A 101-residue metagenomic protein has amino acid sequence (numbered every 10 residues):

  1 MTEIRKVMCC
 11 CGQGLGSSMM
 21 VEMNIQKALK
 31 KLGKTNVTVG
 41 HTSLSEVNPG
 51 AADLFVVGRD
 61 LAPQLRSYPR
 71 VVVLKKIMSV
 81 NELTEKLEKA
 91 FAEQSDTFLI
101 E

Functional and structural regions predicted by a protein language model:
T2-S43: Conserved active-site segments centered on acidic
S17, Q64-L65: Glycine/Thr-rich phosphate-binding loops of Rossmann-like dinucleotide-binding domains
V21-M23, S67-R70, E85: Short amphipathic alpha-helical segments
T38-G40, A52-G58: Short, hydrophobic beta-strand segments that form beta-sheet elements in well-ordered domains
L44, V56-P63: Short, polar loop motifs at secondary-structure junctions
N48-G50: A short, aliphatic-rich alpha-helical micro-motif
F55, S67-I77: Active-site regions of enzymes building and remodeling cell-envelope glycoconjugates
V73-E101: Ser/Thr/Gly-rich flexible loops in soluble cytosolic domains mediating phosphotransfer, phosphorylation
